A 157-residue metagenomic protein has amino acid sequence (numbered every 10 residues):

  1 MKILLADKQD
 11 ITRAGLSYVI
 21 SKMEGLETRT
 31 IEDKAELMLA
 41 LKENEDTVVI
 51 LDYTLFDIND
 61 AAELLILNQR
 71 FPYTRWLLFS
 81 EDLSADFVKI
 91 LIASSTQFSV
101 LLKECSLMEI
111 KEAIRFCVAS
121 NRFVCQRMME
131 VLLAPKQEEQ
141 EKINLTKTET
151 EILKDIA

Functional and structural regions predicted by a protein language model:
M1-I11, L16, I20, L145: Conserved acidic segment of CheY-like receiver
K8, F79-L83, K103-C105: Conserved active-site segment of CheY-like receiver
G25-D33: Short hydrophobic/Thr-rich beta-strand motif most characteristic of the beta2 strand and flanking loop of CheY-like
E32-V48: Acidic, metal-coordinating helix/loop segments flanking the phosphotransfer/catalytic sites of two-component signaling
K34, V48-N68, S80-S84: Conserved phosphotransfer microenvironments
K42-N44, L67-Y73: Conserved phosphotransfer cores of two-component systems
V88-A93, Q97-K142, E151: Short, flexible helix-to-coil linker/hinge segments that flank and couple to helix-turn-helix
I156-A157: Short helix-to-turn junction characteristic of helix-turn-helix DNA-binding domains, especially the helix
